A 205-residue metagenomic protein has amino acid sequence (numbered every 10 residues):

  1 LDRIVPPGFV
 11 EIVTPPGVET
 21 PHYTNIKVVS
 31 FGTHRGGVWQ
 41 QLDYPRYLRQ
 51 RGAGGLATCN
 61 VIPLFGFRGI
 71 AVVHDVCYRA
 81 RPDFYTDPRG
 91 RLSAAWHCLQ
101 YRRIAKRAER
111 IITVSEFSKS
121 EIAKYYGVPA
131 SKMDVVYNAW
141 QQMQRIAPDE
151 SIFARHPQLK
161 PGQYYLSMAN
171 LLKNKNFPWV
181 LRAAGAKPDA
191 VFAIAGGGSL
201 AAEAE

Functional and structural regions predicted by a protein language model:
L1-E205: Carbohydrate transferase catalytic cores enriched for Leloir-type hexosyltransferases
